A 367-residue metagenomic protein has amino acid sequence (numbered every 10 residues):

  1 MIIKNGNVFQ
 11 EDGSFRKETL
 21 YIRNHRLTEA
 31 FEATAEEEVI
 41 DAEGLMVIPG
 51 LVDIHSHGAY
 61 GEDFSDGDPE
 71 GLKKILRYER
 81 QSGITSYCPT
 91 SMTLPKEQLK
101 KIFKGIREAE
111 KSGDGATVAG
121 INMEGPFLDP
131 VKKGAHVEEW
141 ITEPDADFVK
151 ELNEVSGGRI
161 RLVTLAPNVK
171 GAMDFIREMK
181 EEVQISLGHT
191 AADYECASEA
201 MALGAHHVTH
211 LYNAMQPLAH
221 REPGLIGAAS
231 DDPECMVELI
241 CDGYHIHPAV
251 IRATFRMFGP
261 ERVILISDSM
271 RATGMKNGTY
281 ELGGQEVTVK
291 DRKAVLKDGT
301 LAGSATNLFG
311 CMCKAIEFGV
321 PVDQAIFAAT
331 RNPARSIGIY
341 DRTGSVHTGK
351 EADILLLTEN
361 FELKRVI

Functional and structural regions predicted by a protein language model:
M1-I48: Histidine-rich, glycine-flanked metal-binding segment
G44, E79, M123, M179 (+3 more regions): Conserved, mostly hydrophobic/aromatic
M46, I54, F64-A116, W140-V155 (+1 more regions): Alpha-helical scaffold segments that flank or form the walls of functional sites
H57, K73-I102, A116-D129, S156-N168 (+4 more regions): Divalent metal-dependent hydrolysis catalytic cores, especially in the metallo-beta-lactamase
G58-G67, C88-Q98, A214-D231: Active-site loop-to-helix "anion-binding N-cap" substructures in soluble metabolic enzymes
R77-C88, D129-G157, E199-L211, E222 (+2 more regions): Active-site gating loops and adjacent loop-to-helix segments of metal-dependent hydrolytic enzymes
E154-M275: Active-site core of metal-dependent hydrolases
A228-V237, F255-S267, A272-L357: His/Asp/Glu-enriched, well-ordered alpha-helical/loop segment that forms or immediately abuts the divalent-metal
